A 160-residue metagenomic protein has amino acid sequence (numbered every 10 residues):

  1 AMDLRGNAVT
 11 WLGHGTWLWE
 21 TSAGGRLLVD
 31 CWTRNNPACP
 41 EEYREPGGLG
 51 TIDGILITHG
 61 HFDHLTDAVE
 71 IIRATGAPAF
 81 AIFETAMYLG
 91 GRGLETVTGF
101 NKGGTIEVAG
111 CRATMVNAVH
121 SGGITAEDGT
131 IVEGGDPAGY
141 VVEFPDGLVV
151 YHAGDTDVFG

Functional and structural regions predicted by a protein language model:
A1-R5, A118-E127: Short Pro/Gly-enriched beta-strand edge/turn motifs at strand-loop
M2-N7, T21-L27, T105-T114, E143-V150: Beta-strand-turn-beta hairpins that frame and shape the catalytic cleft of phosphate-ester-processing enzymes
N7-A8, G54, R73-P78, L148-V150: Short active-site oxyanion
T10-W11, D30, P78-I82, T96-T98 (+2 more regions): Short, hydrophobic beta-strand segments that form beta-sheet elements in well-ordered domains
H14-T16, G103, G135-G139: Short hydrophobic/aromatic beta-strand or adjacent loop that forms the aromatic wall/cage of a ligand/substrate-binding
L18-H61, T66-R73, E84, S121-V132 (+1 more regions): Pre-active-site segment of Zn-dependent metallo-hydrolases
T66-I106, C111-I124: Glycine/small-residue-rich loop that forms an oxyanion/phosphate-binding "nest" at active or ligand-binding sites
D128-G160: Active-site-proximal loop/helix segments of hydrolase catalytic cores
